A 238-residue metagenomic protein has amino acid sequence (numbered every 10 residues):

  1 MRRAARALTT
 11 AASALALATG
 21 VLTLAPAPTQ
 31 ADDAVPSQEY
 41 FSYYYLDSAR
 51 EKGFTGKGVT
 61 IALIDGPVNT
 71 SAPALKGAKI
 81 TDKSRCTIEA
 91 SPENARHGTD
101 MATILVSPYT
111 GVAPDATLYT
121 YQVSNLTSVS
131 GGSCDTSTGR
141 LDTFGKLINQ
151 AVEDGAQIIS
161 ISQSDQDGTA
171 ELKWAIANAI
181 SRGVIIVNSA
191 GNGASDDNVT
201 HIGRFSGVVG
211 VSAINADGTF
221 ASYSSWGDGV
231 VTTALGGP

Functional and structural regions predicted by a protein language model:
R2, R6-G58: Protease zymogen maturation seam
L46-D47, G58, G98-V106, L141-I148 (+3 more regions): Extracytoplasmic/secreted envelope proteins and their assembly/folding machinery, especially bacterial periplasmic
R50-I61, G66-T81, E89-T138, T219 (+1 more regions): Subtilisin-like serine protease catalytic core
G53-K57, G111-A113, V152-E153, A179-S181 (+3 more regions): Extracellular/periplasmic catalytic domains that process cell-envelope and extracellular macromolecules
T60-I64, T117-Q122, V152, Q157-S162 (+3 more regions): Structural recognition of the beta-strand scaffold that forms the well-ordered cores of secreted hydrolase catalytic
D65, R204-P238: Extracellular S/T/G-rich loop segment that most often corresponds to the catalytic His/Ser-adjacent loop
G66-T70, C86-E89, T110, S124-S128 (+4 more regions): Solvent-exposed loop/turn segments at secondary-structure junctions within structured extracellular/periplasmic domains
T127-F205: Substrate-binding/access-modulating region of protease and related hydrolase catalytic domains
